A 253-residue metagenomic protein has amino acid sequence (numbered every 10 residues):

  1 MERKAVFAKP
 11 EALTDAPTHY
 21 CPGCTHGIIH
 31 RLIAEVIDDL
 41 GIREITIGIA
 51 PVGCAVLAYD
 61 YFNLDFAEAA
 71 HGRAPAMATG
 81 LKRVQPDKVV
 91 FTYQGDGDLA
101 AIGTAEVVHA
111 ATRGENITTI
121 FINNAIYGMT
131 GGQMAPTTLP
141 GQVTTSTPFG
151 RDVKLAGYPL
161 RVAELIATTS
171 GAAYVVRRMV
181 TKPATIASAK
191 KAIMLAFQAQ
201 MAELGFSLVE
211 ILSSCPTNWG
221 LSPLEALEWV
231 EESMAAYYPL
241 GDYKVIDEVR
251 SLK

Functional and structural regions predicted by a protein language model:
M1-F91: Thiamine diphosphate
M1-V6, P10, D15, M201-K253: Flexible, low-complexity linker and terminal segments
A16, I42-T46, V84-V90, T112-T118 (+3 more regions): Short coil/turn connectors at secondary-structure junctions
V52-C54, N124-I126, K182, E210-N218: Glycine-rich beta-alpha junction loops
V52-G128, K191-L195: Thiamine diphosphate
L64-A67, A110, A135-L139, E225-E228: Short, hinge-like loop/turn segments at secondary-structure boundaries
T104-H109, M129-V143: Active-site-proximal loop->helix
A135-A202: Conserved thiamine diphosphate
